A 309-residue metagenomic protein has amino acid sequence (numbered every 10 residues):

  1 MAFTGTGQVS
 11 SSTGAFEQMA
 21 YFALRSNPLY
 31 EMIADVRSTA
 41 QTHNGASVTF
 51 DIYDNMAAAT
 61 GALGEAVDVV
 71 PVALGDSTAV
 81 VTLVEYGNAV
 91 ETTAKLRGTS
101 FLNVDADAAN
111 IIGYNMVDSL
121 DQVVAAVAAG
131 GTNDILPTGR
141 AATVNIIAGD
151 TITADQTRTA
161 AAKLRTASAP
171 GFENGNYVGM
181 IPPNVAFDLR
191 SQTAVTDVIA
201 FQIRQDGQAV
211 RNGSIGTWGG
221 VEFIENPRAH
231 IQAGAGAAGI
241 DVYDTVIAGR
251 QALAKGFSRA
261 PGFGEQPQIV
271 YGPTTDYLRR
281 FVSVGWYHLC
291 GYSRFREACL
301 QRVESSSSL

Functional and structural regions predicted by a protein language model:
M1-T82, L300, E304: N-terminal "assembly arms/tails" that initiate or stabilize quaternary assembly in self-assembling proteins
A2-I33, I147-R158, S191-L309: Sequence/fold signature of self-assembling virion shell proteins
S47, N174-V178, F281: Short, surface-exposed beta-edge/turn micro-motifs
A57-G61, D188-L189, Q232-A233: Short, solvent-exposed loop/turn elements at domain surfaces
A73-S100: Short acidic, glycine/tyrosine-flanked loop/strand segments centered on an H-E-D-like triad
A94, I181-V185, T193, H288: Short, structured patches in soluble enzyme cores that scaffold and shape functional sites
T99-A169, R302-E304, S308: Alpha-helical scaffold segments that mediate packing/assembly in large oligomeric complexes
R165-P182, F187: Extended amphipathic alpha-helical segments with heptad-repeat/coiled-coil character used for oligomerization, fusion
